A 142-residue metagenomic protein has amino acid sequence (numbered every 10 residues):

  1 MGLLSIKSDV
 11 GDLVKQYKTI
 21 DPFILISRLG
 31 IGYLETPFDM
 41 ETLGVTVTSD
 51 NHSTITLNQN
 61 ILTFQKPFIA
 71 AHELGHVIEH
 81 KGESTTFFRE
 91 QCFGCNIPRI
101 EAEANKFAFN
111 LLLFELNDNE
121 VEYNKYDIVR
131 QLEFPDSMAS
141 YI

Functional and structural regions predicted by a protein language model:
M1-I142: Active-site hotspot residues in diverse enzymes, especially metal/ion-binding acidic/histidine motifs
